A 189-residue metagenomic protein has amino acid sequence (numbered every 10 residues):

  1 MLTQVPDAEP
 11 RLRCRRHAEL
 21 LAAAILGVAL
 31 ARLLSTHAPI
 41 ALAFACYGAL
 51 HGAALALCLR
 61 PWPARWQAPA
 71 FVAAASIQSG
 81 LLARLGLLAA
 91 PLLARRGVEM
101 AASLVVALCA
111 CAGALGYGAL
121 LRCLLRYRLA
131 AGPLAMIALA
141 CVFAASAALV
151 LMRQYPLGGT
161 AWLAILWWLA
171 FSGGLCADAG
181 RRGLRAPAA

Functional and structural regions predicted by a protein language model:
L2-A189: Juxtamembrane/disordered regions of integral membrane proteins
